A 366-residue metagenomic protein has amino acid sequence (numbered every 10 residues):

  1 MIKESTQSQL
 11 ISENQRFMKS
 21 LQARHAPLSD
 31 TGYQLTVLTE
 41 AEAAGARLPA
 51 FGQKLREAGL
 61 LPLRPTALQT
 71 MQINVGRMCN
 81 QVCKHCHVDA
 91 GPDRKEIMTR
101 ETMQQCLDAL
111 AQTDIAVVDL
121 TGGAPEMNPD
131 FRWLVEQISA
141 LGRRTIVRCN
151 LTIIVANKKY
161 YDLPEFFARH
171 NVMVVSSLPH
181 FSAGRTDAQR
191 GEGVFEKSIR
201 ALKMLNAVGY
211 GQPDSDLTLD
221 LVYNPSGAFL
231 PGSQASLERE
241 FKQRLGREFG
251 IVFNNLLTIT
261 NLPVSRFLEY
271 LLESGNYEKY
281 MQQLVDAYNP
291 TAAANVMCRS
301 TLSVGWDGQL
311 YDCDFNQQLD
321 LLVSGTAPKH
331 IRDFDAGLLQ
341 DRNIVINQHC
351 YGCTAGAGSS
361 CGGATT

Functional and structural regions predicted by a protein language model:
M1-T70, Q81, L302: Flexible, acidic/Gly-rich N-terminal and inter-domain linker regions that tether and position cofactor-handling modules
I2-S5, S182-C298: Radical SAM enzyme [4Fe-4S]-AdoMet core and its adjacent flexible, acidic and glycine-rich loops/tails across
E4, L10-E13, F17, L21 (+1 more regions): Flexible mid-to-C-terminal extensions adjoining Fe-S/redox cofactors in radical SAM and related proteins
L63-T102: Canonical Radical SAM [4Fe-4S] cluster-binding loop centered on the CxxxCxxC motif and its immediate flanking residues
T70, A90-R100, T113-N128, S139-M204 (+1 more regions): Core AdoMet radical
V82, G122, W306-G308: Residue-level recognition of short loop/turn positions
L107-M127, D341-C350: Short Fe-S-cluster ligation motifs
V296-F315: Active-site and channel-lining beta-strand-loop segments that bind or position nucleotide-derived/phosphorylated
